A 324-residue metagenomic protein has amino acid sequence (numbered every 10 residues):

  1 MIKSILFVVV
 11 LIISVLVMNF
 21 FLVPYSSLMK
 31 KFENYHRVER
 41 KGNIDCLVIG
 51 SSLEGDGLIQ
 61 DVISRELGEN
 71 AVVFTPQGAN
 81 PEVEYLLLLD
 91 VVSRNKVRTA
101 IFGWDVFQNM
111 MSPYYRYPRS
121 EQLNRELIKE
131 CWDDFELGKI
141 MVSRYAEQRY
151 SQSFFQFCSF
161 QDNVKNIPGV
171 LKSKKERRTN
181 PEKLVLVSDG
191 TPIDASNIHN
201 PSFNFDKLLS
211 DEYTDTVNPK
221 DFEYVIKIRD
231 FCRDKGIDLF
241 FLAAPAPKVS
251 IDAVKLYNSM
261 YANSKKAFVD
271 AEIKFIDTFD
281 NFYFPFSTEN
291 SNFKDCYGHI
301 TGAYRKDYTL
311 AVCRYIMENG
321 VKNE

Functional and structural regions predicted by a protein language model:
K3-V23: Hydrophobic membrane-insertion alpha-helices, especially the h-region of bacterial N-terminal signal peptides
P24-N43: Alpha-helical transmembrane signal-anchor/signal-peptide segments
N43-I44, E69-N70, K96-T99, R233-F240 (+1 more regions): Loop/turn elements at helix/coil->beta-strand transitions in domains of secreted/extracellular proteins
I44-L58, G302: Catalytic nucleophile-elbow at a beta strand-turn-alpha helix junction centered on a G-D-S/GDSL motif, marking
L53-M141: Membrane-embedded segments
R119-D234, E324: Secreted/periplasmic serine-hydrolase-like ester/acetyl group-modifying domain
I228-L256: Active-site segments of SGNH/GDSL-like serine hydrolases that catalyze O-acetyl group transfer/hydrolysis on lipids
K255-E324: Long, positively charged, glycine-interspersed low-complexity recognition regions
